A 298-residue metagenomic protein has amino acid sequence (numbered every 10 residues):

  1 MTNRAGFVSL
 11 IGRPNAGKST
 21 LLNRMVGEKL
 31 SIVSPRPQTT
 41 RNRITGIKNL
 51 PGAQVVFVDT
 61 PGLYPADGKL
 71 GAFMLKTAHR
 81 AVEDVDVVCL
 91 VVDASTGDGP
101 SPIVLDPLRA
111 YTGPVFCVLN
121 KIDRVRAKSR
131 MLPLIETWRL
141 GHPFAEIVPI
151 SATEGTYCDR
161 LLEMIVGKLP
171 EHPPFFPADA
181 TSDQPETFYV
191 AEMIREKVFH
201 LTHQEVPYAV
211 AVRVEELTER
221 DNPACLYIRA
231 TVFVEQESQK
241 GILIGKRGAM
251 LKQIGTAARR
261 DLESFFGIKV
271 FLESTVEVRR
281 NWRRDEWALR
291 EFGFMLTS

Functional and structural regions predicted by a protein language model:
M1-E83: Conserved G1/Walker A P-loop phosphate-binding module
I11, N15, L21, I44 (+8 more regions): Residue-level signature of catalytic and energy-coupling elements of molecular machines, predominantly ATP/GTP-dependent
G17, Y157, M250: Conserved glycine(s) of the Walker
R24, E28, I47-P51, A66 (+9 more regions): Conserved, well-folded catalytic cores of nucleic-acid-processing and energy-transducing macromolecular machines
T40, Y64-P65, G97-D98, V125-R126 (+1 more regions): Catalytic P-loop NTPase motifs of RecA-like helicase/translocase cores
N49-Q54, F73-I147, T218-N222: Conserved C-terminal guanine-recognition region of P-loop GTPase G domains, centered on the G4
P114-F116, D123-S182, E186: Canonical P-loop GTPase G-domain recognition
E186-S298: P-loop NTP-binding site
